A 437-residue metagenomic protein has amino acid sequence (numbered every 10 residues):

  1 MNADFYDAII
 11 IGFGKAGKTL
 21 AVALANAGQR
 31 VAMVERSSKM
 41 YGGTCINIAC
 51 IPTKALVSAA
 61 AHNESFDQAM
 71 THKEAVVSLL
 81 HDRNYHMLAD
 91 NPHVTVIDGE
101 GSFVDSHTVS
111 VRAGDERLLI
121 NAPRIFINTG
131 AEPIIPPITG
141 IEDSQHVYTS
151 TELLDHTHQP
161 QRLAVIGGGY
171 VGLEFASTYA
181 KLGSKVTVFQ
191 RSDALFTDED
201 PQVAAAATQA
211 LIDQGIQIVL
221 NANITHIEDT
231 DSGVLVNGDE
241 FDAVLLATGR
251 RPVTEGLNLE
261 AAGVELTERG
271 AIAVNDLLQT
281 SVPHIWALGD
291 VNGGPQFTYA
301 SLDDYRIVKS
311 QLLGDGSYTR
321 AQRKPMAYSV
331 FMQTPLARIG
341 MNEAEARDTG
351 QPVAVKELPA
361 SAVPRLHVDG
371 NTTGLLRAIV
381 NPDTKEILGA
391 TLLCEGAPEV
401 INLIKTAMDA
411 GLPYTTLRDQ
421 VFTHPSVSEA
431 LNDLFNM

Functional and structural regions predicted by a protein language model:
N2-D4, T44-A122, E199-A222, E343-E345 (+1 more regions): N-terminal Rossmann-like dinucleotide/flavin-binding domain of flavoprotein oxidoreductases that bind FAD/FMN
D4-Y6, D115-R124, N237-A243, S281: Core beta-strand elements of the Rossmann-like FAD/NAD(P) dinucleotide-binding domain in flavoenzyme oxidoreductases
A8, F13-L80, T178-D198, E399: Beta1-alpha1 glycine-rich phosphate/pyrophosphate-binding loop at the start of Rossmann-like nucleotide-binding domains
I11-K39, T44, I51, A55 (+2 more regions): Flexible, glycine-rich terminal cap/loop adjacent to redox cofactors in electron-transfer oxidoreductases
G42, A75-Y85, L154-D155, P160-A164 (+4 more regions): Rossmann-like dinucleotide-binding cores of NAD(P)H-dependent redox enzymes
C50, T129-F189, E260-A262, L266-L277 (+1 more regions): Glycine-rich dinucleotide-binding loop and its adjacent helix/turn
T95-D98, S102-A113, L182-D276: A Rossmann-like FAD-binding core segment of flavoenzymes
S144-H158, D239, A243-D315: FAD-site-proximal beta/loop scaffold in flavoenzymes
